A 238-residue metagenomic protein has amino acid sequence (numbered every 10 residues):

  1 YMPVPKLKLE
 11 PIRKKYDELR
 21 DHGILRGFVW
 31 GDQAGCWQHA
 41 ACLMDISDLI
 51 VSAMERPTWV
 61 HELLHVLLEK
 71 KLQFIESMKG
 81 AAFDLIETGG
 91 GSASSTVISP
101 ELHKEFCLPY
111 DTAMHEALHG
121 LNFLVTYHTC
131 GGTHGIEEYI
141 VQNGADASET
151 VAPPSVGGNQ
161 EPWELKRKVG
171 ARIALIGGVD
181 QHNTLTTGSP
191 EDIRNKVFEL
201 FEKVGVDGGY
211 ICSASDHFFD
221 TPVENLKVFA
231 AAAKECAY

Functional and structural regions predicted by a protein language model:
Y1-Y238: Active-site loop segments of alpha/beta catalytic cores
